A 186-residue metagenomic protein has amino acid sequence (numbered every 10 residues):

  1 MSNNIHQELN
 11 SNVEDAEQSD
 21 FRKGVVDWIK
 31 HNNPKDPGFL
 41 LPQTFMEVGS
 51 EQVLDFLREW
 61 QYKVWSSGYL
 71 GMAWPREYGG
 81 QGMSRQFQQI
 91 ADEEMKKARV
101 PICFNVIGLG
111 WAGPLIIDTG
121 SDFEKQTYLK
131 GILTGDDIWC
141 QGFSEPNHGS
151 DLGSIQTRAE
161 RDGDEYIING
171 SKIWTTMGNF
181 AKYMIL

Functional and structural regions predicted by a protein language model:
M1-V106, E124-T127, G131-T134: Amphipathic, small/basic residue-rich leader segments at the start of a protein or domain
E77, S144-H148, I173-W174: Short, solvent-exposed loop/turn elements at beta->coil junctions and helix N-caps that rim active or binding pockets
F104-F123, G149: N-terminal glycine-rich flavin-associated loop
A112-I116, G142, Y183-L186: Adenylate-forming
G135-F143: A short, Trp-centered hydrophobic/proline-enriched beta-strand micro-motif
H148-D151, Y166: Hydrophobic, small-residue-rich alpha-helical packing segments that form membrane-like cores
Q156, D164-E165, N169-L186: A short core secondary-structure module
